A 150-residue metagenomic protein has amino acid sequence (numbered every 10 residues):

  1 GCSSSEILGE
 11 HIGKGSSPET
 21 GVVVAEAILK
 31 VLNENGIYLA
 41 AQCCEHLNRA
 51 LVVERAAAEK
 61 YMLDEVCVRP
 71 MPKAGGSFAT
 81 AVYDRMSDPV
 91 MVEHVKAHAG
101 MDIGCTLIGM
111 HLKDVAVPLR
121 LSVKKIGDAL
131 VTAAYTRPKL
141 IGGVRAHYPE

Functional and structural regions predicted by a protein language model:
G1-Y38: Long, hydrophobic N-terminal alpha-helical segment
S4-E6, E45-R49: Short, catalytically relevant binding-site loops at active-site mouths
G9-E19, A50-L63, C67: Short glycine/threonine-rich loop-to-helix capping motif typified by GTGT followed within a few residues by an Asp-Pro
L29-I37, Y83-M91, T136: Generic secondary-structure signature for well-ordered alpha-helical cores
L39-C43: Short internal beta-strands
E54, P72, G76, S122-I126: N-terminal intrinsically disordered, cationic/polar leader segments that include organellar targeting peptides
Y61-D88: A glycine-rich helix N-cap at a beta->alpha junction
D84, M91-E150: Glycine-rich, aromatic-bearing surface loops/beta-hairpins
